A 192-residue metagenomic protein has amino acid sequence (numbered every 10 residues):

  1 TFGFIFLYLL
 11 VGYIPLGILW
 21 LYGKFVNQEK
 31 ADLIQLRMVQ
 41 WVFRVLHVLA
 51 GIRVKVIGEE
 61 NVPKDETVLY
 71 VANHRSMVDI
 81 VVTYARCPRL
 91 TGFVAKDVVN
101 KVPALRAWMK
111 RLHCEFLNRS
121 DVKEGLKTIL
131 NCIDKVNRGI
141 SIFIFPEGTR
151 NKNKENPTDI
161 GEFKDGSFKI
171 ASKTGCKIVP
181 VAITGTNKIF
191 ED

Functional and structural regions predicted by a protein language model:
G3-Y22: A hydrophobic membrane-anchoring feature enriched in long, contiguous, low-charge segments that mark signal-anchor
L16-M38, V48-L49, K64-V122: Catalytic core of membrane glycerolipid acyltransferases/transacylases, capturing the structured, soluble-facing
Q40-V54: Transmembrane alpha-helices and immediately adjacent membrane-cytoplasm interface residues in multi-pass integral
F43, R111-N118, T149-R150, E155: Short, basic, glycine/proline-bearing loop/turn elements
E59-P63: Glycine-rich helix-loop-beta junction characteristic of Rossmann-like nucleotide cofactor-binding loops
A104-W108, N137-F143, T149-D192: A cross-family acyltransferase "interaction/gating" segment
D121-G125, N156: Active-site glycine- and acidic-residue-rich loops that bind and position anionic ligands or nucleotide-like cofactors
E124-I133: Anionic-ligand binding region
